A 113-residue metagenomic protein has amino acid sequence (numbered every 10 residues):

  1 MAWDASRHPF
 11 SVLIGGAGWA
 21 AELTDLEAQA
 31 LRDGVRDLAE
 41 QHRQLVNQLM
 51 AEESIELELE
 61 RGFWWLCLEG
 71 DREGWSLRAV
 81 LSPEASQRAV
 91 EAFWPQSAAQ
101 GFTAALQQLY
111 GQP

Functional and structural regions predicted by a protein language model:
M1-P113: Positively charged, low-complexity terminal tracts and the immediately adjacent first secondary-structure elements
